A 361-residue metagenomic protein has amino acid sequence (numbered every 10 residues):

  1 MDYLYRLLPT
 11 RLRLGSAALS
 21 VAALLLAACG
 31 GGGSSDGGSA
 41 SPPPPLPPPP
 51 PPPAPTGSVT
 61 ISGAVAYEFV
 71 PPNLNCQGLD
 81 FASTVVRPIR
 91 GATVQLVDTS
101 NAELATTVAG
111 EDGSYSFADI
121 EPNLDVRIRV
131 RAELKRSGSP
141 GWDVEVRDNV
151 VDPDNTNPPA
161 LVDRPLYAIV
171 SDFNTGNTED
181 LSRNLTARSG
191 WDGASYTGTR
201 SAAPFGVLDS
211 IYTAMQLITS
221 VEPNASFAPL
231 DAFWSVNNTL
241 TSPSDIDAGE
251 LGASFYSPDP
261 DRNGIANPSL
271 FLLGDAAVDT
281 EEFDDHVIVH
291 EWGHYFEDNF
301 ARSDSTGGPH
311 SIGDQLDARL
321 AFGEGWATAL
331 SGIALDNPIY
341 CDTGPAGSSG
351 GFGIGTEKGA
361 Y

Functional and structural regions predicted by a protein language model:
L24-G63: Bacterial Sec-dependent N-terminal signal peptides
V70-S100, N123, F227: Short, ordered, surface-exposed loop/turn motifs in non-cytosolic proteins
D98-S114: Short, acidic Ser/Thr/Gly-rich low-complexity loop/linker segments typical of extracellular and cell-surface proteins
A118, G138, S189-F233: Zn2+-dependent metallopeptidase catalytic core
W234-S269, E282-F283: Catalytic zinc-binding patch centered on the HExxH motif and its immediate surroundings that defines zinc-dependent
F271-I288: Short pre-active-site segment immediately N-terminal to the catalytic Zn-binding motif
H286-R302, E324-T328, G332: Active-site recognition of the HExxH zinc-binding catalytic motif
T306-Y361: Replace "(M1/M4/M9/M12/WLM)" with "(e.g., M1/M4/M8/M9/M12/M26/WLM)" and add "not limited to" to clarify scope
